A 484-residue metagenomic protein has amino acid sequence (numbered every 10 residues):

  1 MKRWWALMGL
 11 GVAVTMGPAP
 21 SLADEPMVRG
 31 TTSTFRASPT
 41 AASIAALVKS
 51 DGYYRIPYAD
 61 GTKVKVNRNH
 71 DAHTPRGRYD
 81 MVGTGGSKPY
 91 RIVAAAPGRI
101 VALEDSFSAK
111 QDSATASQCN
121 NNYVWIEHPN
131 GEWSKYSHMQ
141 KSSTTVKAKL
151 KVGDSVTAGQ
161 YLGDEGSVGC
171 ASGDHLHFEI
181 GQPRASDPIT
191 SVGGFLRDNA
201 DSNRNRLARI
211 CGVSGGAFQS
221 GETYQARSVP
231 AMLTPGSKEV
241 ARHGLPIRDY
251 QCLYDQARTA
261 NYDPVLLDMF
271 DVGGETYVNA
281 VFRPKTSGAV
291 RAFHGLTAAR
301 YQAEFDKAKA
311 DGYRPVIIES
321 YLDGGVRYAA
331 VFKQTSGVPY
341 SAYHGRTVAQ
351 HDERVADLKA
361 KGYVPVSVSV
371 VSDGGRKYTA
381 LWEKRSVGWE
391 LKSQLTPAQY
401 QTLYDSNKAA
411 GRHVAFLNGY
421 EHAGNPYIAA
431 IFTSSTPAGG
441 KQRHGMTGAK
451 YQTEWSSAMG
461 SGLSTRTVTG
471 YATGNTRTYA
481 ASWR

Functional and structural regions predicted by a protein language model:
M1-D24: Secretory targeting and sorting signals
P20-M27, T34, M232-R484: Terminus-proximal functional modules
G30-R55, K151-T157, L176-T234: Acidic, glycine-rich catalytic/binding loops that coordinate metals and/or anionic ligands
P57, K65-N67, D80, I92-A94 (+6 more regions): Structural recognition of the beta-strand scaffold that forms the well-ordered cores of secreted hydrolase catalytic
T62-A96, L103-S117: Short glycine/threonine/proline-enriched tight-turn/helix- or strand-capping micro-motif at secondary-structure
R91-L103, V146-E165: Short, well-structured beta-strand-loop connectors
A95-A148, D174-H175, E179: Zn2+-dependent peptidoglycan hydrolase active-site motif and core
P97, N130-S134, V152, A158-Y161 (+4 more regions): Loop/turn elements at helix/coil->beta-strand transitions in domains of secreted/extracellular proteins
